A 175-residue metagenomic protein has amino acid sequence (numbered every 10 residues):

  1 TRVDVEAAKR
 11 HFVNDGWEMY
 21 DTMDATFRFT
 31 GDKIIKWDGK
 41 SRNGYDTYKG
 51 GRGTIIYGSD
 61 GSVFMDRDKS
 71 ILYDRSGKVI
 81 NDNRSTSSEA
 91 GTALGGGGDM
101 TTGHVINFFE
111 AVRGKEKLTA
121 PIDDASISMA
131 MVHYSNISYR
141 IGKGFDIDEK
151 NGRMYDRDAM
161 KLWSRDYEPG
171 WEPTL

Functional and structural regions predicted by a protein language model:
T1-D123, M129-L175: Contiguous beta-strand/loop segments that form the cofactor/metal-binding neighborhood of enzyme cores
